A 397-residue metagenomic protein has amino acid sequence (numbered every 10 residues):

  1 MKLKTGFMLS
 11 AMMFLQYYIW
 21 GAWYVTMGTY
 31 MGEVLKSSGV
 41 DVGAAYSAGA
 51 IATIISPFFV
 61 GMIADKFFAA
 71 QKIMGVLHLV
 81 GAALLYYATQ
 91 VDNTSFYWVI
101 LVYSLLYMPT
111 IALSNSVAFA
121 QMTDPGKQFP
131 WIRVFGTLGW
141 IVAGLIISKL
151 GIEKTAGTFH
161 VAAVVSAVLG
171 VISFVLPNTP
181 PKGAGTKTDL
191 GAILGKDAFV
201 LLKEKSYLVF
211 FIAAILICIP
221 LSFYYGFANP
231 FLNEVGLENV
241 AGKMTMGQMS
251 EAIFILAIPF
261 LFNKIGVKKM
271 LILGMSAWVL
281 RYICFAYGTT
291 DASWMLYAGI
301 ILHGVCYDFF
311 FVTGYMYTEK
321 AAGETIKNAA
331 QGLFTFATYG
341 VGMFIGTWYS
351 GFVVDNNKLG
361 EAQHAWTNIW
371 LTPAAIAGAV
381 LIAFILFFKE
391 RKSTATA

Functional and structural regions predicted by a protein language model:
M1-L3, L176-I212: Juxtamembrane intracellular "pre-TM" segments in multi-pass secondary transporters
K2, M8, A88-Q90, V168-N178 (+2 more regions): Multi-pass alpha-helical transporter architecture, strongest for 12-TM Major Facilitator/SLC carriers used
K2-A50, S206-K243, F311: Helix-loop boundary and gating motifs at the non-cytosolic
F14, L84, N93-L113, V117 (+2 more regions): Hydrophobic core of transmembrane alpha-helices in multi-pass small-molecule transporters, especially MFS/SLC-type
I55-A69, G151, I253-V267, V354-D355: Helix-to-loop junctions at the C-terminal end of transmembrane segments in multipass secondary transporters
I55-V91: Conserved MFS/SLC helix-loop-helix module at the cytosolic interface between two early adjacent transmembrane helices
K72-Y86, K269-C284: Structural signature of the two symmetry-related core transmembrane helices
K149-V165, F352-A377: A membrane-interface helix-boundary motif in multi-pass transporters
